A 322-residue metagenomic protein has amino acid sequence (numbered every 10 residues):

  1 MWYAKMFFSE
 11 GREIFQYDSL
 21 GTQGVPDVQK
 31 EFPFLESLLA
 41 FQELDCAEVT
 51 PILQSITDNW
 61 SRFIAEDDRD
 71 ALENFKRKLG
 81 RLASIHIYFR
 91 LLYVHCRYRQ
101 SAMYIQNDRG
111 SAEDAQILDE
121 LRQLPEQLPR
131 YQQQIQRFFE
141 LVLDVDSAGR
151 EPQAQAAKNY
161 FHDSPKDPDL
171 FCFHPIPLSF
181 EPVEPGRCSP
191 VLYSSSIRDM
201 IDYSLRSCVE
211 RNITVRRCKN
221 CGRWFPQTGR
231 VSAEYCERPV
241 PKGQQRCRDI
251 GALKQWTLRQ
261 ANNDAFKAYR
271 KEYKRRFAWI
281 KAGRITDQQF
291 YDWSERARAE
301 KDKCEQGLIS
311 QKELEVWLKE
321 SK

Functional and structural regions predicted by a protein language model:
M1-P226, W256-T257, D264-I280, D287-E305 (+1 more regions): Short helix-coil boundary/hinge micro-motifs
W224, K242, L253: Short loop/turn segments at secondary-structure transitions that flank enzyme active sites
R230-I250: Cysteine-rich micro-motifs
Q244-Q245, Q255-T257: Extracellular/mature segments of secreted proteins
